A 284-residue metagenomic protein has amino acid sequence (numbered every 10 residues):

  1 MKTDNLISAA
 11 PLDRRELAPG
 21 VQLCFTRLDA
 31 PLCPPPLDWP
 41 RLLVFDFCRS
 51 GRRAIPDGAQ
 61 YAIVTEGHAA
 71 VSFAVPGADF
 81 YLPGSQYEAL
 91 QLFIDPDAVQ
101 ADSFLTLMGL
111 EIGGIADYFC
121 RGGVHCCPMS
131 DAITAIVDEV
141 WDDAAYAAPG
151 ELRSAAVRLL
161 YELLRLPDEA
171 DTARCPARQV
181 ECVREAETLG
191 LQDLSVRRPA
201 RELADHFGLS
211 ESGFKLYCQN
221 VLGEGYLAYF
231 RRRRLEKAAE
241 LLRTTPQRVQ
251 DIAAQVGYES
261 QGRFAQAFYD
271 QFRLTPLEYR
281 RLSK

Functional and structural regions predicted by a protein language model:
M1-A18: A short, N-terminal "cap"/entry segment at the start of jelly-roll beta-barrel domains of the cupin/DSBH fold
K2-I7, A54-T188, Q192, A200-R201 (+5 more regions): Alpha-helical bundle regulatory/interaction domains
L23-P40, A74-D79: Conserved short histidine dyad/triad with adjacent acidic residue
D38-I55, F93: Short, conserved beta-strand element in jelly-roll/cupin
E181-L189, F230, E236-E240: Pre-recognition alpha-helix immediately N-terminal to the DNA-recognition helix within helix-turn-helix or winged-helix
L194-S195, L242-T244: Short amphipathic helical patch at the helix-1/turn junction of helix-turn-helix
G213-F214, C218, R263-F264, F268: Short hydrophobic/aromatic patch on the recognition helix
K237, L242, Q255, A265-K284: …primarily DNA-binding HTH/wHTH and HhH modules…
